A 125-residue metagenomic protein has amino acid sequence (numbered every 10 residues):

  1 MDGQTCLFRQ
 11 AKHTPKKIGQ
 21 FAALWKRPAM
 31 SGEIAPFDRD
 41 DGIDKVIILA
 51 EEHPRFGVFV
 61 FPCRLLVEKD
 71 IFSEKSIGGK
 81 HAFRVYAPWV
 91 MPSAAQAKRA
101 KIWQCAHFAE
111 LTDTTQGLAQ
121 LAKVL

Functional and structural regions predicted by a protein language model:
M1-D41: Short, well-structured hydrophobic secondary-structure segments
G3, K12, P28, E52 (+2 more regions): Short, flexible loop/turn elements at secondary-structure junctions
L7, A22-L24, K45-L49, G57-F61 (+1 more regions): Ordered hydrophobic segments in well-structured contexts
P15-A22, L66-E74: Short, surface-exposed linear segments at secondary-structure transitions and domain or protein termini
K17, D41, H53-P54, S76-G78 (+1 more regions): A generic structural signal for short, non-catalytic loop/turn and secondary-structure boundary residues
M30-K69, S73: Structured, beta-strand-rich domain cores that present glycine/charged loop surfaces used to bind extended ligands
K69-Q116: Helix-rich interaction surfaces within compact, conserved domain-sized segments that mediate assembly or partner
D113-L125: Intrinsically disordered, low-complexity terminal/linker regions enriched in Pro/Ser/Gly and acidic residues
